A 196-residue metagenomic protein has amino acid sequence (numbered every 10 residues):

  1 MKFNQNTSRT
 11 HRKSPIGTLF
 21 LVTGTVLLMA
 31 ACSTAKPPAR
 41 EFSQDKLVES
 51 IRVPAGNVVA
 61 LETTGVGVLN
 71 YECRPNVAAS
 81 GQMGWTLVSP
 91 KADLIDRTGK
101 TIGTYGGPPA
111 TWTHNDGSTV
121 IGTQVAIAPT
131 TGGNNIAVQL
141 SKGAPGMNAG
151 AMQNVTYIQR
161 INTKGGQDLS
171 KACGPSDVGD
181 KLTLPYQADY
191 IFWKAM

Functional and structural regions predicted by a protein language model:
M1-F3, S8, P38, G67: Intrinsic disorder/low-complexity signature
F3-F20: Bacterial N-terminal signal peptides that target proteins for export
F20-V26: Sec-dependent N-terminal signal peptides
L28-A31: C-terminal motif of bacterial Sec signal peptides marking the signal peptidase cleavage site
S33-A35: Bacterial signal peptide processing site
P38-V68, V77-M196: Primary mode marks residue(s) on the alpha4-beta5-alpha5 output face of response regulator receiver
